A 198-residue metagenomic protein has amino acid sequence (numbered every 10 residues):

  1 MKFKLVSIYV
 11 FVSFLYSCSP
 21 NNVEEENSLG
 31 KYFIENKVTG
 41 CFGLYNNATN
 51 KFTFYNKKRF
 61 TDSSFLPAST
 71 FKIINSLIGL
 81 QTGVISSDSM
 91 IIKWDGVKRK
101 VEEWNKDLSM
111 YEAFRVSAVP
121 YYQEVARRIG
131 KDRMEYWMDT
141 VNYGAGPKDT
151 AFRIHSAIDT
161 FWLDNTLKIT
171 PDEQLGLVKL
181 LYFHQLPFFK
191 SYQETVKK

Functional and structural regions predicted by a protein language model:
M1-V6: Bacterial N-terminal signal peptides that target proteins for export
F14-S17: C-terminal motif of bacterial Sec signal peptides marking the signal peptidase cleavage site
S19-N21: Bacterial signal peptide processing site
V23-R59: A short, well-structured edge-of-sheet supersecondary motif
S64-D88, A113, Q174: Active-site SXXK
I73, A113, S117, N165-P187 (+2 more regions): Active-site-proximal alpha-helical segments within enzyme catalytic domains
L80-G96, F188-E194: Short, well-structured active-site flanking segments
E102, S109-M110, E124-V178: Mid-domain, small-residue-enriched loop/turn segments at the edges of structured enzyme/sensor domains
